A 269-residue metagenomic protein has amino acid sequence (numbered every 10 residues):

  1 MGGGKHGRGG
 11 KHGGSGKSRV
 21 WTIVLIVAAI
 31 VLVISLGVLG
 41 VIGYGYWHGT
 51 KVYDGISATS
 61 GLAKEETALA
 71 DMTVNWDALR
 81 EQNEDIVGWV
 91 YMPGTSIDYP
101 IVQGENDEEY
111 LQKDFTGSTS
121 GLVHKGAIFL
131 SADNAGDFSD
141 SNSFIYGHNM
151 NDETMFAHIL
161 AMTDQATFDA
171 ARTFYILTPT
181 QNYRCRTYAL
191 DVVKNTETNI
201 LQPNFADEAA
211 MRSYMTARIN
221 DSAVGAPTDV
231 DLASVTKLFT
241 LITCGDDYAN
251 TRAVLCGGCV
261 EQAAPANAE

Functional and structural regions predicted by a protein language model:
M1-V20: N-terminal Lys/Arg-rich, disordered targeting/topogenic segments
S15-W21, H48, D71: Non-membrane alpha-helical secondary structure
V24-G40: Hydrophobic membrane-insertion alpha-helices, especially the h-region of bacterial N-terminal signal peptides
S35-E269: Solvent-exposed, non-transmembrane regions of membrane-associated and secreted proteins
